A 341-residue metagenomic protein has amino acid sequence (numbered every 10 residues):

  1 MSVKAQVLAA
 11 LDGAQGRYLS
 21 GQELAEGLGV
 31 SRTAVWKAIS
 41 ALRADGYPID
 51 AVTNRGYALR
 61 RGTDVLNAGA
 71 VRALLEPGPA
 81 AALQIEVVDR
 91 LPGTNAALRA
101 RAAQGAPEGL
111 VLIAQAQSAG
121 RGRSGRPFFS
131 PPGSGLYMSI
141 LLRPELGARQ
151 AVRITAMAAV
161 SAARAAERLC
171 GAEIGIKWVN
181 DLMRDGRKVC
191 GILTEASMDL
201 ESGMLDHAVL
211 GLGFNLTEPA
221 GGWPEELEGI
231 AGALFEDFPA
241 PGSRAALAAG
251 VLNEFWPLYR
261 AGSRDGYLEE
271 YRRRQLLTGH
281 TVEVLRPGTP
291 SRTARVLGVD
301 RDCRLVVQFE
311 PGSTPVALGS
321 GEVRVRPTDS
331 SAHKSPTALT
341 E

Functional and structural regions predicted by a protein language model:
M1-S31, S40, A44, L146-V152 (+2 more regions): Long, positively charged amphipathic alpha-helical accessory segments at protein N-termini or as interdomain linkers
S2-R168, K188-C190, G242, T337-E341: N-terminal lobe of the biotin/lipoate ligase/transferase fold
D89, I176-W178: Short loop/edge segments at beta-strand edges and connector loops that shape dinucleotide/nucleotide cofactor-binding
